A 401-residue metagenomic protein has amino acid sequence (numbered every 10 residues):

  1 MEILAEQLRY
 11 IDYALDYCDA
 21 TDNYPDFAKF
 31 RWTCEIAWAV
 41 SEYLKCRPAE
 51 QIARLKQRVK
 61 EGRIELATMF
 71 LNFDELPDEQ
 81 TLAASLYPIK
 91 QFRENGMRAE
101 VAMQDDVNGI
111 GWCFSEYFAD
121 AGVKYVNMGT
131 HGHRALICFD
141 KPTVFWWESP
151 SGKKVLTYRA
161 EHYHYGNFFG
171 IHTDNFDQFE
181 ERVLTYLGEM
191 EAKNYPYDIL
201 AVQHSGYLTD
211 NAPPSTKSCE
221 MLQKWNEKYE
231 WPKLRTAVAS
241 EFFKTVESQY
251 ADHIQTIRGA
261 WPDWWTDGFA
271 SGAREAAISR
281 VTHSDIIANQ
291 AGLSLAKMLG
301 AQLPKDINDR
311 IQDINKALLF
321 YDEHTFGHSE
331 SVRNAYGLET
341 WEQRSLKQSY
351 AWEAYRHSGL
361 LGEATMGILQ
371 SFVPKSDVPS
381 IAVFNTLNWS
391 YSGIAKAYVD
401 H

Functional and structural regions predicted by a protein language model:
M1-T386, G393: Catalytic-domain carbohydrate-binding cleft regions of carbohydrate-active enzymes
L387-H401: Surface-exposed beta-strand/loop patches in extracellular or lumenal glycoproteins
